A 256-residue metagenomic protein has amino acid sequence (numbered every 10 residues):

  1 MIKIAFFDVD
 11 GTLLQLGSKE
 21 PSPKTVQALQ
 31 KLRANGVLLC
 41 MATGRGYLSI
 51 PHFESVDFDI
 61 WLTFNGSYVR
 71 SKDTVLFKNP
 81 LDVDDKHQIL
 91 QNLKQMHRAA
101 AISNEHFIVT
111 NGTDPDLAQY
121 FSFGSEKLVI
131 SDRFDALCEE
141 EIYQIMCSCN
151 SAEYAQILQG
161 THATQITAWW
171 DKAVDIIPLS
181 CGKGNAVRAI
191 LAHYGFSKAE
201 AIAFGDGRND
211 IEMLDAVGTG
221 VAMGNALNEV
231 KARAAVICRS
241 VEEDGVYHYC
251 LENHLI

Functional and structural regions predicted by a protein language model:
K3-S18: Asp-based phosphoryl-transfer active-site loop
L16, E20-D116: Active-site phosphate-binding/coordination module
L32, N65, I145, L214 (+2 more regions): Residue-level signal for inorganic ion chemistry
L48-H52, Q156, A186, E212-M213 (+2 more regions): Phosphate- and divalent-cation-binding pockets in alpha/beta enzyme and binding domains that engage nucleotide-derived
V56-D57, N65, G160-A163, A216-V217 (+1 more regions): Short, structured coil segments at secondary-structure junctions
F58-G66, S122, I166-W169, V221-G224 (+1 more regions): Short hydrophobic/aromatic-enriched beta-strand-loop microsegments
N92, M96-A216, N225: Conserved acidic, metal-coordinating active-site core of Asp-based, Mg2+-dependent phosphoryl-transfer enzymes
A216, V221, A226-I256: Asp-based, Mg2+/Mn2+-dependent phosphohydrolase catalytic module
